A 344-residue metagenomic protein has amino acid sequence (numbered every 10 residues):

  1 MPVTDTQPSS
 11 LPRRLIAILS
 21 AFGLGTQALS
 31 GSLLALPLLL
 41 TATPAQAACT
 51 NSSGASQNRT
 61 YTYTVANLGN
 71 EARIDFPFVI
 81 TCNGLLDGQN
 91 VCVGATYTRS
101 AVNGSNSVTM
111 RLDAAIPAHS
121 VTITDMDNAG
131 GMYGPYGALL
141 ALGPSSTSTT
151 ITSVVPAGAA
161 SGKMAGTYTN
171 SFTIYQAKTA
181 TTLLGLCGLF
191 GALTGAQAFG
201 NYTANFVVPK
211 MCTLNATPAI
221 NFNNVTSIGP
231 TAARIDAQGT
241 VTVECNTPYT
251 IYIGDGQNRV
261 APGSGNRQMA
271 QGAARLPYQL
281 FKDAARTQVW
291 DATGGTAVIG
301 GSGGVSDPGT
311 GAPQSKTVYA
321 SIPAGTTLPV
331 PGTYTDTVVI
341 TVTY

Functional and structural regions predicted by a protein language model:
M1-G23: N-terminal secretory signal peptides that target proteins for export/translocation
I16-L34, D336: Sec-dependent N-terminal signal peptides
A42-P44: N-terminal signal peptide c-region/cleavage motif recognized by signal peptidases
Q46-G104, P156-R275, T310-Y344: N-terminal small/polar-rich segments of proteins
N67-L68, A138-T147, P230, V305-A312: Short proline/glycine- and polar residue-rich coil/turn motifs
V102-S145, Q288-W290: A surface-exposed loop-and-adjacent beta-strand signature within N-terminal beta-sandwich domains that mediate ligand
R111-A115, T124, Y175-A177, G254 (+1 more regions): Predominantly extracellular/luminal cell-surface or secreted proteins
F281-A285, G295-S302: Outer membrane beta-barrel transmembrane domains
